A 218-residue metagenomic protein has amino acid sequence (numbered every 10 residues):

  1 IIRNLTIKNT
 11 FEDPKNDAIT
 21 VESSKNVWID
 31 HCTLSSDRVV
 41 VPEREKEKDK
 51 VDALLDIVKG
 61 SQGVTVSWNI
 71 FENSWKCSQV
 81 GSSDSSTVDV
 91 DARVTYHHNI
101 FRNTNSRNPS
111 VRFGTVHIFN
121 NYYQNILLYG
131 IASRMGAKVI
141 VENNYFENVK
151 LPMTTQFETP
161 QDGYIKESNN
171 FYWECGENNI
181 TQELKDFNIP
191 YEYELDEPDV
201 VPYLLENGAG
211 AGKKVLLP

Functional and structural regions predicted by a protein language model:
I1-N9, K25-E45, V51-A53, S61-G81 (+4 more regions): Right-handed parallel beta-helix
A18, L54-D56: Short aromatic/hydrophobic contact patches that present stacked aromatics for nucleic-acid/ligand binding
A18-E22, M153: Helix-rich interaction surfaces within compact, conserved domain-sized segments that mediate assembly or partner
S86-T87, A132: Alpha-helix capping and helix-loop boundary segments enriched in small/acidic/polar residues
S110-P218: Extracellular beta-rich repeat passengers
